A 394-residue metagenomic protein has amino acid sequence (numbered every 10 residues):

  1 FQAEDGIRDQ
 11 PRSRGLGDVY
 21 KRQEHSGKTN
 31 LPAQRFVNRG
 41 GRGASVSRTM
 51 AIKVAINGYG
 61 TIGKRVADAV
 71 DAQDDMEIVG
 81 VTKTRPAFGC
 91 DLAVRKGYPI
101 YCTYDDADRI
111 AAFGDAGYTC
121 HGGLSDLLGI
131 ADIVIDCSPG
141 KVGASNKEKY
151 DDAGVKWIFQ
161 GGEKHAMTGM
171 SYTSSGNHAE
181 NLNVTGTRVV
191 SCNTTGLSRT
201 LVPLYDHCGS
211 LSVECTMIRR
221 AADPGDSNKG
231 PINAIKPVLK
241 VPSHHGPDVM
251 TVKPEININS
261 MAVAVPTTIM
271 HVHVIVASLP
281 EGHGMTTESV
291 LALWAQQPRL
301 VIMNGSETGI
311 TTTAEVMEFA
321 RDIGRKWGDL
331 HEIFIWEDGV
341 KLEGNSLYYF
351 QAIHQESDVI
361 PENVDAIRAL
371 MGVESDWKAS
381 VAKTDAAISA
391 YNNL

Functional and structural regions predicted by a protein language model:
F1-Q23: Single conserved hydrophobic/aromatic residue that forms the stacking wall/gate of nucleotide- or nucleobase-binding
A51-D226, G372, D376-A382: N-terminal Rossmann-like NAD(P) cofactor-binding subdomain of oxidoreductases, focused on the glycine-rich
K53, K64-D68, A72-L124, L211-S212 (+1 more regions): C-terminal substrate-binding/catalytic lobe of Rossmann-fold NAD(P)-dependent oxidoreductases
A67, S198-Y205, G246-M250, E288-A292 (+1 more regions): Predominant activation on well-ordered alpha-helical scaffold segments within soluble catalytic domains
D322-L394: NAD(P)-dependent Rossmann-like dehydrogenase/reductase catalytic/cofactor-binding core
